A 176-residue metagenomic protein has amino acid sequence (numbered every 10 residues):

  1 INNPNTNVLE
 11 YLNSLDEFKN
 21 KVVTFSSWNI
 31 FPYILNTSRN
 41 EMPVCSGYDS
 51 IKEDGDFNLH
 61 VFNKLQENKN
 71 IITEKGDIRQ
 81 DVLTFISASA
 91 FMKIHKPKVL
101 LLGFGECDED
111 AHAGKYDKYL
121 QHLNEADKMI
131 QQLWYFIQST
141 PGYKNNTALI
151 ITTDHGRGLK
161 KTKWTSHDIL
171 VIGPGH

Functional and structural regions predicted by a protein language model:
I1-I94: Active-site-proximal alpha/beta segments of enzymes that process anionic O-linked groups
N2-N5, L120-N124, S166: A short beta-strand-to-alpha-helix junction
L12-D16, S26, M92-K96, F104 (+2 more regions): Sec/Tat-exported extracytoplasmic proteins
L15-V22, H95-L100, G142-A148, H167: Loop/turn elements at helix/coil->beta-strand transitions in domains of secreted/extracellular proteins
W28-P32, E106-D110, D154-L159: Solvent-exposed loop/turn segments at secondary-structure junctions within structured extracellular/periplasmic domains
N29-I34, R39-N40, Q121, Y135-K144 (+2 more regions): Membrane-interface soluble catalytic domains
T37, I86-Q132: Active-site His/acidic residue clusters
E125-T165, V171: Metal-dependent active-site segment of extracytoplasmic phospho-/sulfohydrolases and closely related
